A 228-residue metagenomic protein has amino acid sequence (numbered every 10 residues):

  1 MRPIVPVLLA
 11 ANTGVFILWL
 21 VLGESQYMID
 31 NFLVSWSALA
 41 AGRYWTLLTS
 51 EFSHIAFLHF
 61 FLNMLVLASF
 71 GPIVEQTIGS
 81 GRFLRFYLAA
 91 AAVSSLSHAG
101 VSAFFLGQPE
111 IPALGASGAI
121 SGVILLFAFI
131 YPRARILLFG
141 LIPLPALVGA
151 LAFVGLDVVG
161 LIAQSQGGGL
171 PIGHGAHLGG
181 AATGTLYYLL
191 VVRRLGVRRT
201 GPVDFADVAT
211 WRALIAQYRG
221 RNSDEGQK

Functional and structural regions predicted by a protein language model:
M1-I4, A10-T13, D157-K228: C-terminal transmembrane module of polytopic alpha-helical membrane proteins
V7, R43-I130, I162-G179: Transmembrane helix-loop-helix
T13-M28: Alpha-helical transmembrane segments of multi-pass membrane proteins
S25-M28, P132-G140, R194-G201: Juxtamembrane/interfacial segments flanking transmembrane helices
Y27-F52: Extracytosolic (periplasmic/ER-lumenal) interhelical loops and adjacent juxtamembrane/interface segments of multi-pass
I73, A128-R133, L186-R194: Structural signal for the C-terminal ends of transmembrane alpha-helices and the immediately following loop
